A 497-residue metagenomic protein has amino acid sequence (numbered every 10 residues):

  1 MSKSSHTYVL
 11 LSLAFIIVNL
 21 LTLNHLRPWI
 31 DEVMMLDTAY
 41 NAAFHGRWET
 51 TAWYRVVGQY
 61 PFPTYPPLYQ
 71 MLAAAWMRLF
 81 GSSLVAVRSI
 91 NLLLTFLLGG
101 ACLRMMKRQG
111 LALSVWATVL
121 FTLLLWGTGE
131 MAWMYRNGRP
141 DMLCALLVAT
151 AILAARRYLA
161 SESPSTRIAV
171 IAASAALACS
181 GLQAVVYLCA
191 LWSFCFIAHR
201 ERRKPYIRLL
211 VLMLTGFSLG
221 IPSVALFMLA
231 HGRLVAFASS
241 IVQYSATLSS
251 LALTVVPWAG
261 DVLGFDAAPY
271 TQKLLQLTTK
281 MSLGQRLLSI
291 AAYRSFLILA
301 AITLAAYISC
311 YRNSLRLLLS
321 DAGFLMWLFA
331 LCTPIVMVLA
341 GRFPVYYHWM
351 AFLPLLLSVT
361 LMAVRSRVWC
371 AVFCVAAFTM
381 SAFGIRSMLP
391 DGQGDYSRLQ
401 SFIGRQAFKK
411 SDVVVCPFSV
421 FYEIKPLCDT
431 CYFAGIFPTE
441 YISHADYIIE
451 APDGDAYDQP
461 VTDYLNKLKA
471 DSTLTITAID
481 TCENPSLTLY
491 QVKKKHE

Functional and structural regions predicted by a protein language model:
S2-S4, K107-V115, E162-S163, H199-V211 (+4 more regions): Membrane-interface helix-loop-helix junctions at transmembrane boundaries of multi-pass membrane enzymes, predominantly
I17-L20, M35-P61, L68-M71: Extracytosolic helix-loop segments that constitute the early lumenal/periplasmic catalytic or substrate-binding loops
L23, L389-Y396, G404-A456, T481 (+1 more regions): Short periplasmic/luminal acceptor-recognition loop of GT-C membrane glycosyltransferases, typified by
W29, W133-L143, P344: Short acidic/glycine- and proline-prone juxtamembrane loop motifs at membrane-interface regions of multi-pass membrane
P67-M71, L79-L97, M134, G138 (+1 more regions): Loop-to-helix entry region of an early transmembrane alpha helix in multi-pass inner-membrane enzymes
T122, A149, T166-L182, S218-L219 (+1 more regions): Membrane-interface alpha helices of multi-pass inner-membrane proteins
D141-L147, V186, F324, L331-R367: Hydrophobic/aromatic-rich transmembrane helices and adjacent perimembrane loops
R208-Q276, A292-L299: Membrane-lumen/periplasm interface segments of specific transmembrane helices in polyprenyl phosphate-linked
